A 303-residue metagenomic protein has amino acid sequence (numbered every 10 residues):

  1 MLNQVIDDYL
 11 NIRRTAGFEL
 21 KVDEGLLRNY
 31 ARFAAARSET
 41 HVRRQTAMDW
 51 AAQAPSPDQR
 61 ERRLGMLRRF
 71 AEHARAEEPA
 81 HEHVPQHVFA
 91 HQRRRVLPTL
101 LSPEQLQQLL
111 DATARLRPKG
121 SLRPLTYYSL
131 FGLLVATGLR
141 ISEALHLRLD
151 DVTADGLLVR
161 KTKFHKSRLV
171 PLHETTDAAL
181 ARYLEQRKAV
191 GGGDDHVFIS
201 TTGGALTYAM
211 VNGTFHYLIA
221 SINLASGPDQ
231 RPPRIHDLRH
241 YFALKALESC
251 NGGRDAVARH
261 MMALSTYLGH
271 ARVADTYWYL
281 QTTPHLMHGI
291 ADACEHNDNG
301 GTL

Functional and structural regions predicted by a protein language model:
M1-L303: Conserved catalytic core of the tyrosine transesterase superfamily
